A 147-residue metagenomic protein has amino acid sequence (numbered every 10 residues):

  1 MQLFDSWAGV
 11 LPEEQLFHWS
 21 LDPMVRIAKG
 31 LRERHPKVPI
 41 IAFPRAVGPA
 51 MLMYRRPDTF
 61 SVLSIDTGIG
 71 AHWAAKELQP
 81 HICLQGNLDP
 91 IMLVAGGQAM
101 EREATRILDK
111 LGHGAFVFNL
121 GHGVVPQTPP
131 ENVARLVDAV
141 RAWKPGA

Functional and structural regions predicted by a protein language model:
M1-A147: Active-site loop segments of alpha/beta catalytic cores
